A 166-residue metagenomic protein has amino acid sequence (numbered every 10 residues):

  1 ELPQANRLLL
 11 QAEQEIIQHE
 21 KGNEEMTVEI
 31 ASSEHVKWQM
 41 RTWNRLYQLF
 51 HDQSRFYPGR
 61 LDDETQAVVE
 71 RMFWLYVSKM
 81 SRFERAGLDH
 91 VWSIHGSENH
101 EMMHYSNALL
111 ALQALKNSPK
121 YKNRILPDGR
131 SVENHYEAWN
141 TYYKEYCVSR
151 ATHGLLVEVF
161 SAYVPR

Functional and structural regions predicted by a protein language model:
E1-R166: Aromatic-lined, polymer-binding surfaces characteristic of secreted/periplasmic polysaccharide-degrading enzymes
